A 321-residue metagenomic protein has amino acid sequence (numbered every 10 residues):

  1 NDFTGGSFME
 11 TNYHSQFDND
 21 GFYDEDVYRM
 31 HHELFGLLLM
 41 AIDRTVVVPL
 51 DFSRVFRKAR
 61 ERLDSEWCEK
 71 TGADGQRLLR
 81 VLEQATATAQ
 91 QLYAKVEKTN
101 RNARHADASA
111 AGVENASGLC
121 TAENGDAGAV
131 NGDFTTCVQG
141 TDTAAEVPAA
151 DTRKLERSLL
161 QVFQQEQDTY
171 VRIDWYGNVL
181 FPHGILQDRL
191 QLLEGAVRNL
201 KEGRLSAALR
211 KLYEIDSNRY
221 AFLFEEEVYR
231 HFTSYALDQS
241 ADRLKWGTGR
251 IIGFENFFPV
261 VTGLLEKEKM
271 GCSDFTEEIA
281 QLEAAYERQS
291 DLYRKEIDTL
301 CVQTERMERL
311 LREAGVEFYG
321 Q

Functional and structural regions predicted by a protein language model:
N1-Q321: Secretory-pathway/membrane protein signature
